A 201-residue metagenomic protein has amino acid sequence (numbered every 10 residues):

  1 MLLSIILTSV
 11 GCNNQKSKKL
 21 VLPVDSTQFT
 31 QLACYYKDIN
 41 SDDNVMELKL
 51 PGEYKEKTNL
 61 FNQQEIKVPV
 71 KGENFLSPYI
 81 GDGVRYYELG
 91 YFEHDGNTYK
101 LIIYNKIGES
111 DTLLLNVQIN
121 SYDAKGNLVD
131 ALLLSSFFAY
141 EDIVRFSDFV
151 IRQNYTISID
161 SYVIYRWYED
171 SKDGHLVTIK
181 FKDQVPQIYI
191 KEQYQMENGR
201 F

Functional and structural regions predicted by a protein language model:
M1-L3: Sec-dependent signal peptide recognition, specifically the positively charged N-region followed immediately by
S9-G11: C-terminal motif of bacterial Sec signal peptides marking the signal peptidase cleavage site
N13-T58, R152-F201: Acidic, small-residue rich beta-repeat scaffolds with periodic aromatic anchors
I39-V144: Surface-exposed acidic loop/strand-edge motifs in secreted or periplasmic proteins that form small linear binding
G90-H94, S121, F146-D148, S158-S171: Compositionally biased, low-hydrophobicity segments enriched in charged and small polar residues
H94-G96, S121-L128, F149-I157, M196-R200: A short, structured loop/turn motif at beta-sheet edges
S136-Q153, E169-K172: Acidic, serine/threonine-rich low-complexity disordered tracts
